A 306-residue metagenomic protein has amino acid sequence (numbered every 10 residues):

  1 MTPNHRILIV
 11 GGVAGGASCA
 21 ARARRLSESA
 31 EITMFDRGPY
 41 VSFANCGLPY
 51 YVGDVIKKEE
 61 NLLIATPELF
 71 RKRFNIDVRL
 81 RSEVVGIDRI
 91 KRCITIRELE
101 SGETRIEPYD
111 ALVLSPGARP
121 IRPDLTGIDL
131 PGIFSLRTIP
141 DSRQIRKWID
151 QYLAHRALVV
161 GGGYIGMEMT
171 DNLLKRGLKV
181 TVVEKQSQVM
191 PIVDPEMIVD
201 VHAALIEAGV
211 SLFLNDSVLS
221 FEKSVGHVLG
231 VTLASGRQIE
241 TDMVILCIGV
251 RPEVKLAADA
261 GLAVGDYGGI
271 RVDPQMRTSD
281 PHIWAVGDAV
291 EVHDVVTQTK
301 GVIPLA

Functional and structural regions predicted by a protein language model:
T2-D77, I121, T170-V193: Beta1-alpha1 glycine-rich phosphate/pyrophosphate-binding loop at the start of Rossmann-like nucleotide-binding domains
N4-R6, R81, Q151-R156, N215: Phosphate-coordination loops involved in phosphoryl transfer and adenosine-cofactor binding
S29-E31, R73, R79-E100, E107 (+1 more regions): A Rossmann-like FAD-binding core segment of flavoenzymes
S42, T104, R122-P123, M167-E168 (+3 more regions): Glycine/Thr-rich phosphate-binding loops of Rossmann-like dinucleotide-binding domains
V113-L114, I245: N-terminal Rossmann-like NAD(P) cofactor-binding module of classical short-chain dehydrogenase/reductase
L114-R176, S211, V272: Glycine-rich dinucleotide-binding loop and its adjacent helix/turn
D129-Q151, H227, T232, R237-A306: FAD-site-proximal beta/loop scaffold in flavoenzymes
